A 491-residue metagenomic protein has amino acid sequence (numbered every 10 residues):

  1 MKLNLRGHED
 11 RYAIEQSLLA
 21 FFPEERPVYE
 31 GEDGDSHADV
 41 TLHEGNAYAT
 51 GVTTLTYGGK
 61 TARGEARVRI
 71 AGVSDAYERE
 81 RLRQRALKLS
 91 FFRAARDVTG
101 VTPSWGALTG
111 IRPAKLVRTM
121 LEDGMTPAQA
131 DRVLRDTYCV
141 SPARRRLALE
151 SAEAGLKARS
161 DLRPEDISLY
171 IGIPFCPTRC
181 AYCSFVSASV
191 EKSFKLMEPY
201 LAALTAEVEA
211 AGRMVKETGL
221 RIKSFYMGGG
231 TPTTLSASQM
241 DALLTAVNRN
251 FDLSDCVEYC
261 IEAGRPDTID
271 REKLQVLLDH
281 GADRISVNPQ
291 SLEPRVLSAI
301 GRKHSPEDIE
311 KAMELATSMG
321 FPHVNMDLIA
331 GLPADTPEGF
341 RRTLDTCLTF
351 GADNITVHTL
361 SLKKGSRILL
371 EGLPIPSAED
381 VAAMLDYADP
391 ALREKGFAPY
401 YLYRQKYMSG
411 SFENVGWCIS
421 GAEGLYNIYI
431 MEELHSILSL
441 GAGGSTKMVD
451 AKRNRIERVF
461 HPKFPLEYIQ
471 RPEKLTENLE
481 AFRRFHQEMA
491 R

Functional and structural regions predicted by a protein language model:
M1-T126, D136, L204, S420-R491: Radical SAM enzyme core and accessory elements
G51-T54, I171, V287: Short beta-strand motif preference
T99-T102, E122-L169: N-terminal [4Fe-4S]-dependent radical SAM core
D166, C256, E433: Conserved catalytic motifs of the protein kinase core domain
D166-L201: Canonical Radical SAM [4Fe-4S] cluster-binding loop centered on the CxxxCxxC motif and its immediate flanking residues
S187-Y387: Conserved non-cysteine loop/helix-boundary elements of the Radical SAM core domain that shape
L220-G229, G410-N414, E477-R491: Amphipathic, soluble alpha/beta structural segments
E310-H323, L332-L466: A structural motif corresponding to the C-terminal lobe/cap of the Radical SAM core domain
